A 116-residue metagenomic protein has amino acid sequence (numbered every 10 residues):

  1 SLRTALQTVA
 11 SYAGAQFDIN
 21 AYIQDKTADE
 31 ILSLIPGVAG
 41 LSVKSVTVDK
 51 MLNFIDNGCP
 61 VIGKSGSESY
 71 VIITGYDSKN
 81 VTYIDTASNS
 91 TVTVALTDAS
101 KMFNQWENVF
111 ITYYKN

Functional and structural regions predicted by a protein language model:
L2-N116: Conserved active-site-adjacent core of cysteine acyl-enzyme catalytic domains
